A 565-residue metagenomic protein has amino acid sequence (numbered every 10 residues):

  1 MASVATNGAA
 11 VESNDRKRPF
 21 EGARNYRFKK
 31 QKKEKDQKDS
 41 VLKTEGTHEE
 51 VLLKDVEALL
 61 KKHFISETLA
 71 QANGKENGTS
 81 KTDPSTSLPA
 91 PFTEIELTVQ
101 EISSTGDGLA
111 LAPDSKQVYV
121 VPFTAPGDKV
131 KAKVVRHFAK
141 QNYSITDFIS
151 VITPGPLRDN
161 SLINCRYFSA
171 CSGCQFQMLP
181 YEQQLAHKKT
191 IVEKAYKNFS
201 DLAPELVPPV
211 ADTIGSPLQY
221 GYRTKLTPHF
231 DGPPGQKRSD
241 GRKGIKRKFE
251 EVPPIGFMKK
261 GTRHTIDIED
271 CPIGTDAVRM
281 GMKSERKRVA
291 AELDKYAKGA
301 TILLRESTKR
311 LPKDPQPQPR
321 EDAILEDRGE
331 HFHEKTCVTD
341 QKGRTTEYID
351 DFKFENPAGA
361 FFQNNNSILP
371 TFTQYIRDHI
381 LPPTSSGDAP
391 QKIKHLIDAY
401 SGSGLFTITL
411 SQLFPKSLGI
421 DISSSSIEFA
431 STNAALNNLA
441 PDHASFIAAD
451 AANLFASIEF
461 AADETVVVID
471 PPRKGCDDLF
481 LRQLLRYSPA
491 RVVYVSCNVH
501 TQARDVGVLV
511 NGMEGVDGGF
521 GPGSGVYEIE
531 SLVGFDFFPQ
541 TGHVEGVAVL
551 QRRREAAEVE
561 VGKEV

Functional and structural regions predicted by a protein language model:
A2-L162, Y167: Terminal RNA-binding accessory module
S3-R16, G22-Y26, Q37-A70, G274 (+2 more regions): Rossmann-like S-adenosyl-L-methionine
P91, E101-S104, P126, L218-Y222 (+2 more regions): A short catalytic or substrate-binding loop motif that flags glycine-/basic-rich loops and adjacent residues that bind
I102-D107, F249-P253, V338-G343: A short, compositionally biased
A112-D114, K259, I349: Structural motif
K131-K133, T227, L303: Hydrophobic beta-strand signal
S150, F230, K259, L304-E306 (+1 more regions): Flexible glycine-/small-residue-rich
I152-T153, D159, I163, S169-A290: Extended interfacial segments that mediate partner engagement and assembly in macromolecular machines
